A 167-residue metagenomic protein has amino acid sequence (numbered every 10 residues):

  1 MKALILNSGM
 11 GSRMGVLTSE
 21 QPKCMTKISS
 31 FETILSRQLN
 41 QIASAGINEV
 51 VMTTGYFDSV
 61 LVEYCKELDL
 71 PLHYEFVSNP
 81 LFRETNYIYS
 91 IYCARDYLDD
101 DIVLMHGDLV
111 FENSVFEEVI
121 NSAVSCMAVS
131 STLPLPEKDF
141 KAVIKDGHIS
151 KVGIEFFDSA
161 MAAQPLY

Functional and structural regions predicted by a protein language model:
M1-T54, D58-L61: N-terminal glycine-rich phosphate-binding loop and ensuing alpha1 helix
K2, N48-V50, H73, D101 (+1 more regions): Residues at the starts of beta-strands that form the adenosine-phosphate
I5, M52, L104, M127-A128: Structural beta-sheet core signal
L35, L61, D108, A142-V143: Residue-level signal for inorganic ion chemistry
T54, S78-P80, H106, S130: Short loop/edge segments at beta-strand edges and connector loops that shape dinucleotide/nucleotide cofactor-binding
V60-E63, E67-D101: Short phosphate-binding loop-to-helix
D100-V110: Short beta-strand-to-loop acidic/aromatic patch adjacent to the donor-nucleotide binding site
E112-Y167: Conserved core of the sugar-phosphate nucleotidyltransferase
